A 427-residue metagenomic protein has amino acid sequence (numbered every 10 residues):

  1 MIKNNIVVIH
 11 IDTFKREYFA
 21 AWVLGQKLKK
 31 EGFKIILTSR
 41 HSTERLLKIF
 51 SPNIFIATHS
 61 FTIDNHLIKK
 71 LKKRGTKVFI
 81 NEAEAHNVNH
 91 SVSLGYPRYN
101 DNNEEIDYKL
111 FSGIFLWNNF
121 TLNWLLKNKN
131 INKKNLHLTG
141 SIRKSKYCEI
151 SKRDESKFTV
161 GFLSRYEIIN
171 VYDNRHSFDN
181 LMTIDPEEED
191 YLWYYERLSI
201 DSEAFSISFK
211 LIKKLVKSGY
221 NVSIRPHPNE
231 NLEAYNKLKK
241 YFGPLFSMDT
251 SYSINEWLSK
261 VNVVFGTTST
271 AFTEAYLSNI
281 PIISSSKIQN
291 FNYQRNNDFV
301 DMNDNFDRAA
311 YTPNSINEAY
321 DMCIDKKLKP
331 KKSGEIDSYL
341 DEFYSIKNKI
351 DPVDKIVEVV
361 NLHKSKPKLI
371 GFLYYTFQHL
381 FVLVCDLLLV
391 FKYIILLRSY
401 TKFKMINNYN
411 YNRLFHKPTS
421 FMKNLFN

Functional and structural regions predicted by a protein language model:
M1-K73, R175-N180, E203-S206, E358-V359 (+2 more regions): N-terminal pre-catalytic "stem/leader" segment of glycosyltransferase-like enzymes
I6-I150, F162-N170, E230, A271-F272: Active-site and donor-binding regions of nucleotide-sugar-utilizing enzymes
R40-S42, E203-F205, F209, S223-T273 (+1 more regions): Donor nucleotide-activated moiety binding/catalytic core segment of transferases that use nucleotide-activated donors
P52-F55, K109-I114, N221-V222, K260-V263 (+1 more regions): Short active-site oxyanion
F79-I80, S223, I283: Structural detector of well-ordered beta-strand residues that form the stable sheet scaffold of enzyme domains
S145, R153-K237: Conserved catalytic-core segment of nucleotide-activated headgroup transferases in glycan assembly
N236-F242, T270-I346: Catalytic binding pocket for nucleotide-activated donors in carbohydrate/polymer assembly enzymes
F306-K392: Long, C-terminal catalytic modules of enzymes
